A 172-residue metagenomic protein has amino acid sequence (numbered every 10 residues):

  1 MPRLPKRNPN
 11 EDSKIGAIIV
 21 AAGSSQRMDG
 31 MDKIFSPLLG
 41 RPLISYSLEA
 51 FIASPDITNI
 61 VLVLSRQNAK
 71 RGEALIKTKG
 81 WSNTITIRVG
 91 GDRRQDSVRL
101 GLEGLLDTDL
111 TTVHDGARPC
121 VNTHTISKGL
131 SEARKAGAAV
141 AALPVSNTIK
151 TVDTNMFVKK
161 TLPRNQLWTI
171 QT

Functional and structural regions predicted by a protein language model:
N10-A69: N-terminal glycine-rich phosphate-binding loop and ensuing alpha1 helix
A17-I19, L62, V113, A138-A141: Structural beta-sheet core signal
I19, I44, G101, H114-D115 (+1 more regions): Residue-level signal for inorganic ion chemistry
S45, Q95-R99, T123: Glycine-rich phosphate-binding loop at the start of an alpha helix
K70-L75: Acidic helix N-cap motif at the loop->helix transition within catalytic regions of sugar-transfer enzymes
K77-L110: Short phosphate-binding loop-to-helix
T108-R118: Short beta-strand-to-loop acidic/aromatic patch adjacent to the donor-nucleotide binding site
V121-T172: Conserved core of the sugar-phosphate nucleotidyltransferase
